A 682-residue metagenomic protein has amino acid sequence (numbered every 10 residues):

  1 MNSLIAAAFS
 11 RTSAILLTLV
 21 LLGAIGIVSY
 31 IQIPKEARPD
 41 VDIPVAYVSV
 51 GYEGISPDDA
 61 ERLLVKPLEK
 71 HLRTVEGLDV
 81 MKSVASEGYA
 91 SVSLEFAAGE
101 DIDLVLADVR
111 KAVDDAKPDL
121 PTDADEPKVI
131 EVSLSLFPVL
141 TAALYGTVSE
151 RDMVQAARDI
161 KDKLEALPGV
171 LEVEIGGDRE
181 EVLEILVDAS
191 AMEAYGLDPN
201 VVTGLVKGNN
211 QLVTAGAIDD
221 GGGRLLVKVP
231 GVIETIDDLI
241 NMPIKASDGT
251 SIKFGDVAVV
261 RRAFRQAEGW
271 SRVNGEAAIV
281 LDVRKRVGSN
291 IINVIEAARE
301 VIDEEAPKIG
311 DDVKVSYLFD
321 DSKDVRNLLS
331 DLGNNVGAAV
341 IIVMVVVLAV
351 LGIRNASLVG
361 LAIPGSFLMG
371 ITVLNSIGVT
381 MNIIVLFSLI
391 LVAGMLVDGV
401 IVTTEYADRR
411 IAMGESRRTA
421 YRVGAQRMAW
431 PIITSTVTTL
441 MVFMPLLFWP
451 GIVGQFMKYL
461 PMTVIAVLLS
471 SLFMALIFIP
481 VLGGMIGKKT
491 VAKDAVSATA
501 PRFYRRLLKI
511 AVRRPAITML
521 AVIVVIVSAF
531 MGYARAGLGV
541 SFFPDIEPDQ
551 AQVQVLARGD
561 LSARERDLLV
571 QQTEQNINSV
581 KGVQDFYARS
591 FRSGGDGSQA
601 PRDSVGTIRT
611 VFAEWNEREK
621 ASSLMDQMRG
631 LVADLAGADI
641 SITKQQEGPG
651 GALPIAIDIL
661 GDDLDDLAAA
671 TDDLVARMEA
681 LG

Functional and structural regions predicted by a protein language model:
M1-K35, M428, D494-F542, T671 (+1 more regions): Signature of alpha-helical transmembrane segments and their immediate interfacial
N2, A6-S13, V287-N290, R326-N382 (+1 more regions): Interfacial segments of transmembrane alpha-helices in multi-pass membrane proteins
L16-V28, Q32, L63-T74, V80 (+10 more regions): Surface-exposed amphipathic alpha-helical segments in non-transmembrane regions that serve as interaction surfaces
G26-Q32, Y47, I341-D408, A466: Hydrophobic transmembrane alpha-helices and their membrane-interface caps in long multi-pass transport proteins
E36-D42, G352-A362, S376-V392, F448-A466 (+1 more regions): Membrane-water interface of transmembrane alpha-helices in multipass transporters/channels
E174-E181, L186, A191, D256-A258 (+5 more regions): Juxtamembrane "pre-transmembrane" interface segments
L318, V325, L329, T404 (+2 more regions): Helix-loop junctions and hydrophobic alpha-helical segments within the transmembrane domains of large membrane
A393-A407, A429-F448, Q455-D494, I608: Transmembrane alpha-helices and their membrane-interface boundaries in multi-pass membrane transporters and channels
